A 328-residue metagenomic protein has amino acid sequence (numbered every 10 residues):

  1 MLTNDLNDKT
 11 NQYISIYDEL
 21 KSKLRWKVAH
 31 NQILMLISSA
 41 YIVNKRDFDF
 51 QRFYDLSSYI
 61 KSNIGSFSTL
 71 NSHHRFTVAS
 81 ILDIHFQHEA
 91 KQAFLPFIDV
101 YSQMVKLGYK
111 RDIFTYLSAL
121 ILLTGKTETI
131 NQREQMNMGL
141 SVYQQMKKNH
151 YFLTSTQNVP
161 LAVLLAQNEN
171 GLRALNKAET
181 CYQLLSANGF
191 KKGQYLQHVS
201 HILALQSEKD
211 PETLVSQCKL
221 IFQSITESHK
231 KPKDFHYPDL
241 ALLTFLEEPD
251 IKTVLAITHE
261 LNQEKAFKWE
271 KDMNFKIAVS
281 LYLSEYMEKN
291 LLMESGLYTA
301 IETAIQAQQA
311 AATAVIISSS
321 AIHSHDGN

Functional and structural regions predicted by a protein language model:
M1-L95, D99, V105-F114, E285-M287 (+2 more regions): N-terminal domain-start signal
N4-L6, I42-F50, I84-Q92, G125-R133 (+4 more regions): Short coil/turn connectors between adjacent alpha-helices in alpha-solenoid helical repeat scaffolds
S15-L20, Q51-N63, K91-M104, R133-M146 (+4 more regions): Alpha-helical repeat scaffolds
L20-K27, N44, S62-S68, V105-G108 (+6 more regions): Short, recurring structural edge motifs at helix starts
Q32-V43, S72-D83, I113-G125, Q157-A166 (+3 more regions): Amphipathic alpha-helical elements of HEAT/ARM-like alpha-solenoid repeat scaffolds that form extended
L56-G65, H85-E89, F94-P96, Y101-T115 (+6 more regions): Non-catalytic, interaction-prone regions of core transcription and DNA-replication machinery
I113-S118, L123-L184, K192-Q194: Solenoidal tandem-repeat scaffolds enriched in leucines and small polar residues
K209-N328: C-terminal structured domains
